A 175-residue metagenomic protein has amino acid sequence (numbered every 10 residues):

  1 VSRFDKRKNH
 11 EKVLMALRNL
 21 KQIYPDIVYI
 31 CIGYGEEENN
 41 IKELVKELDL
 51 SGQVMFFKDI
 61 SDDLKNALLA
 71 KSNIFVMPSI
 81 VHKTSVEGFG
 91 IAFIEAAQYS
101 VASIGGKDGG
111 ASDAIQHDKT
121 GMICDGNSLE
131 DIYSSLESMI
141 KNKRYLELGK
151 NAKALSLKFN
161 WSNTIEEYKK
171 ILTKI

Functional and structural regions predicted by a protein language model:
R3-Q22, E36-E43, E130: A conserved mid-protein helix/loop that constitutes part of the nucleotide-sugar donor-binding site
V13-A16, Y29, I132, Y168: A structural motif in glycosyltransferase catalytic domains
D26, D131, R144-K158, E167-K170: A short, well-ordered alpha-helix in the C-terminal region of glycosyltransferases
K42-L64, I74: Nucleotide-activated donor-binding/catalytic signature segment of Leloir-type glycosyltransferases, i.e., the conserved
A70-S85, V101: Acidic donor-binding loop of glycosyltransferase active sites
I80-I94, S112-D113: Nucleotide-sugar-dependent
F93, Q98, A102-G105, I115: Short hydrophobic beta-strand element within catalytic cores of glycosyltransferases and related nucleotide-activated
H117-D118, M122-L129, S138-K143: Conserved acidic donor-binding segment of nucleotide-sugar-dependent glycosyltransferases
